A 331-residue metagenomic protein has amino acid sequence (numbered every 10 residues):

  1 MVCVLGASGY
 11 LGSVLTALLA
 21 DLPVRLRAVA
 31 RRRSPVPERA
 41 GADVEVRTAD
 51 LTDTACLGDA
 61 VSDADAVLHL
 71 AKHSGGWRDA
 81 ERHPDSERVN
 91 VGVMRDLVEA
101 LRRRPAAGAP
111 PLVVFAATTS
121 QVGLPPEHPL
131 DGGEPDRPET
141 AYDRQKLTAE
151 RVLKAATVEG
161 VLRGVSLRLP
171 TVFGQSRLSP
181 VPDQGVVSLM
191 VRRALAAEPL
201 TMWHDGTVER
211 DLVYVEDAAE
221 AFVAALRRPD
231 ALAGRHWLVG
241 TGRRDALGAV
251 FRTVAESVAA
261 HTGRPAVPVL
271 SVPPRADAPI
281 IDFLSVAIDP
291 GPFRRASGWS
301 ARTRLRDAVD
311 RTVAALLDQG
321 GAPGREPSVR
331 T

Functional and structural regions predicted by a protein language model:
M1-L22: N-terminal Rossmann NAD(P)H-binding glycine-rich loop of SDR-like oxidoreductase domains
T48-V89: NAD(P)H-binding glycine-rich loop region in Rossmannoid oxidoreductase-like domains and their noncatalytic homologs
H69, R95-A141: Conserved Rossmann-fold NAD(P)-dependent oxidoreductase catalytic core, especially the SDR/UDP-sugar
R78-D79, P135, P170-S179, L189-V213 (+1 more regions): A conserved pocket-lining segment of Rossmann-fold NAD(P)-dependent short-chain dehydrogenase/reductase
E87-V91, E134, E139-L147, P180-S188 (+2 more regions): Short-chain dehydrogenase/reductase
V122-G123, T140, R168-Q184: Flexible, glycine-rich beta-alpha linker
L124, E139-V165, A194-L195: Active-site Tyr-X1-5-Lys
E198, W203-D205, R210-T331: C-terminal substrate-binding subdomain of Rossmann-fold SDR/epimerase-dehydratase oxidoreductases
